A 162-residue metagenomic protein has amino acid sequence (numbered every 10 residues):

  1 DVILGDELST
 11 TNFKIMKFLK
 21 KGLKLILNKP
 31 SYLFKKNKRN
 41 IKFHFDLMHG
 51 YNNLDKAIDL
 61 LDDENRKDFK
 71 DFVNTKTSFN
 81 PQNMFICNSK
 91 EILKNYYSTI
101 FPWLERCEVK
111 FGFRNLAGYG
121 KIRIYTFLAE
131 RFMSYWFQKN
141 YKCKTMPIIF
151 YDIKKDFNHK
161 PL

Functional and structural regions predicted by a protein language model:
D1-L162: ER/Golgi luminal nucleotide-sugar-dependent glycosyltransferases, focusing on the catalytic module
